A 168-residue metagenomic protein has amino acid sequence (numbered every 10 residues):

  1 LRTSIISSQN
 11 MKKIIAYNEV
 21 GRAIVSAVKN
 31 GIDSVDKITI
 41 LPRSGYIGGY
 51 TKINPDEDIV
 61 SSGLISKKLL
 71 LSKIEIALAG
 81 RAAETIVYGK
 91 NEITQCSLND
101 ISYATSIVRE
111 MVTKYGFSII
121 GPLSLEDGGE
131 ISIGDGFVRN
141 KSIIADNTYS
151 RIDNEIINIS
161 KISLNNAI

Functional and structural regions predicted by a protein language model:
L1-S7: Interdomain coupling/hinge region of P-loop NTPase helicase/AAA+ cores
S7-E19, A23-I168: Soluble catalytic regions of large protease machineries
